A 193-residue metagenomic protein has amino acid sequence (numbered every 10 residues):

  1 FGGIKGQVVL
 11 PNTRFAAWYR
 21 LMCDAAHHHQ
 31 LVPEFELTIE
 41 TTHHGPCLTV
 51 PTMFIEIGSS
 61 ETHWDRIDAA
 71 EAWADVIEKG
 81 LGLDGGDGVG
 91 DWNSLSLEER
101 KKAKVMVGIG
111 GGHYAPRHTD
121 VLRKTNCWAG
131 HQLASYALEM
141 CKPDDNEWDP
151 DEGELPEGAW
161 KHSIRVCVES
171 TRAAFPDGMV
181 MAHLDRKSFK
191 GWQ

Functional and structural regions predicted by a protein language model:
F1-T13, S60-R66: Flexible, glycine/proline-enriched loop segments at strand-loop-helix junctions that form or flank small-ligand binding
V9-L31: A short, contiguous, amphipathic alpha-helix enriched in charged residues
C23-P46: Conserved alpha/beta core surface patches that mediate binding of polyanionic ligands
H29-L31, G45-T49, E99-K101, A173-F175: Solvent-exposed alpha-helices and their adjacent loops that cap or buttress functional pockets in soluble metabolic
T38-G85: Active-site-adjacent mobile loop/cap segments within catalytic or ligand-binding domains
W64, G191-W192: Extracytoplasmic/secreted cell-surface and envelope-processing proteins
A70-A74, G80, D84, E157-V168 (+1 more regions): Well-ordered, non-membrane alpha-helical segments in soluble/globular domains
G90-G191: Acidic, Ser/Thr-rich low-complexity intrinsically disordered segments
